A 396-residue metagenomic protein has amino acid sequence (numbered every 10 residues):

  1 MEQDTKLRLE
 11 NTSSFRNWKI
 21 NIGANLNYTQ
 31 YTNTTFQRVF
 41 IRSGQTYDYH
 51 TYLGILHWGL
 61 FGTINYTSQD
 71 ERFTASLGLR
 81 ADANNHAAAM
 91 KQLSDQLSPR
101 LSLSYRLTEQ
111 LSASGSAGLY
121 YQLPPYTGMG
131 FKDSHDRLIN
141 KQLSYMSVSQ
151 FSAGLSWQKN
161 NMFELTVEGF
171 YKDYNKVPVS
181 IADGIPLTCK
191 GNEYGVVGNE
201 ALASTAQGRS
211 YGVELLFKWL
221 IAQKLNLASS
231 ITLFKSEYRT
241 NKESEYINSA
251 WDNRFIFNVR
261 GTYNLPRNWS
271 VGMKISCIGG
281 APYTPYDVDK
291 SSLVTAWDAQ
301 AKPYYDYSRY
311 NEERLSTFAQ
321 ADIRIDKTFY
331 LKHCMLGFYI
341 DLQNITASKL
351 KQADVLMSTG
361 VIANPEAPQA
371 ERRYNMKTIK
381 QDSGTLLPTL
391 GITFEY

Functional and structural regions predicted by a protein language model:
M1-M90, R106, F163-T166, K224-S230: Face-selective signature of the C-terminal outer-membrane beta-barrel domain
D4-T12, D48-F61, N140, S144 (+4 more regions): Outer membrane beta-barrel strand-and-loop segments of large Gram-negative receptors, especially TonB-dependent
L7-S13, L60-Y66, L101-Y105, A153-W157 (+7 more regions): Residues on the lipid-exposed face of transmembrane beta-strands in outer-membrane beta-barrel proteins
S14-W18, S68-E71, R106-Q110, V148 (+7 more regions): Outer-membrane beta-barrel channels and translocator barrels
F15-N17, L26-T32, L56, S68-D70 (+7 more regions): Transmembrane beta-strands of outer-membrane beta-barrel pores
T32-V39, Y105, E109-F151, Y171-V196 (+3 more regions): Surface-exposed extracellular loop regions of Gram-negative outer-membrane beta-barrel proteins, predominantly
T67-F73, Y171-D173, Y194-P285: Gram-negative outer-membrane beta-barrel transporters
N175, L227, C277-A301, S316-Q320 (+1 more regions): C-terminal beta-signal and adjacent terminal beta-strands/loops of Gram-negative outer-membrane beta-barrel proteins
